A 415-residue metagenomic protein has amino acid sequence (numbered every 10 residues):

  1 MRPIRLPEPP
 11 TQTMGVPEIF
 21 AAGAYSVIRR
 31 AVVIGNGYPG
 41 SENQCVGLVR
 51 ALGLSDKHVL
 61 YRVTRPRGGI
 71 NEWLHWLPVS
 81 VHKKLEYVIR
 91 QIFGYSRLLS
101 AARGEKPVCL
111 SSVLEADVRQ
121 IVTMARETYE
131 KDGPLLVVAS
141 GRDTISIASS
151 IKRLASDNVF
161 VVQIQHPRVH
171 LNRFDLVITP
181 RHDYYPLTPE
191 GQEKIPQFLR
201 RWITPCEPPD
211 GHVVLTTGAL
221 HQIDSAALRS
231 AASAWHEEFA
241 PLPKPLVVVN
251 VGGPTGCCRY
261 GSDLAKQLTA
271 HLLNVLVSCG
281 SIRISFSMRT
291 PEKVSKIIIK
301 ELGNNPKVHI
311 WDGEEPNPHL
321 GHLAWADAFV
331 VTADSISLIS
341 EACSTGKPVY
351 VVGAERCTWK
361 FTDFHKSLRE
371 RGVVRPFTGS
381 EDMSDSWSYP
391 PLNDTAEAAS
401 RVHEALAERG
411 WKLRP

Functional and structural regions predicted by a protein language model:
M1-R29: N-terminal mitochondrial targeting presequence
V33-P209: Active-site and donor-binding regions of nucleotide-sugar-utilizing enzymes
V59-R62, V177-T179, I282-M288, Y350-G353: Short internal beta-strands
L171-D263: A nucleotide-sugar donor-handling region in carbohydrate enzymes
A219-V248, P254-H309, P390-D394, A398-P415: Core catalytic architecture of nucleotide-activated donor-dependent transferases building glycoconjugates
I299-S337: Donor nucleotide-activated moiety binding/catalytic core segment of transferases that use nucleotide-activated donors
A324-A326, S344-P348: Conserved donor-binding/catalytic loop of nucleotide-activated donor transferases
C357-P415: C-terminal amphipathic helix plus adjacent low-complexity, charged tail appended to glycosyltransferase catalytic
